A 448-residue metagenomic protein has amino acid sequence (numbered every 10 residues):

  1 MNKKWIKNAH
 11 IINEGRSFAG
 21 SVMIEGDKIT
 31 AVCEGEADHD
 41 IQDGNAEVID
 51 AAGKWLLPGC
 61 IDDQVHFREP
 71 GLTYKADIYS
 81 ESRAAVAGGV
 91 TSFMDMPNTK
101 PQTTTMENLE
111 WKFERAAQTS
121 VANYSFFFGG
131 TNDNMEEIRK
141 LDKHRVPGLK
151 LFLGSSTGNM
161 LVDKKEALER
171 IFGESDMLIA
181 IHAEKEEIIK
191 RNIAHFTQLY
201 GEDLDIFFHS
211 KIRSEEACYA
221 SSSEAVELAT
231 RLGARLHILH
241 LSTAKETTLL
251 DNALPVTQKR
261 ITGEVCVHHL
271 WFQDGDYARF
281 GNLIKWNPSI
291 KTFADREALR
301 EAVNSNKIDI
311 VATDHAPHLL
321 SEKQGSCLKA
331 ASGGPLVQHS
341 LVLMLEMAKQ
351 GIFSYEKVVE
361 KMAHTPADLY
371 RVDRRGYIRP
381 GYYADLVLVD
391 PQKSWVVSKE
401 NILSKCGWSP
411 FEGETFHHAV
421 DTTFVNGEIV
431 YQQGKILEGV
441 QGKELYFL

Functional and structural regions predicted by a protein language model:
M1-I41: N-terminal metal-binding scaffold of metallo-dependent hydrolase/deaminase domains
A9, V22, D27, G53 (+15 more regions): Divalent metal-coordination and catalytic microenvironments
D38-L56: Active-site metal-binding motif and surrounding structural segment of the metallo-beta-lactamase
A52-T119: Metal-associated gating/positioning segment near the N- to mid-region
E114-G130: A glycine-rich helix N-cap at a beta->alpha junction
E136-V311: Histidine/acidic residue-rich metal-binding segments in metalloenzymes
D203-S223, L228-G233, L283, N304-V311 (+1 more regions): His/Asp/Glu-enriched, well-ordered alpha-helical/loop segment that forms or immediately abuts the divalent-metal
S326, P380-Y446: C-terminal cap of metal-dependent C-N hydrolases
